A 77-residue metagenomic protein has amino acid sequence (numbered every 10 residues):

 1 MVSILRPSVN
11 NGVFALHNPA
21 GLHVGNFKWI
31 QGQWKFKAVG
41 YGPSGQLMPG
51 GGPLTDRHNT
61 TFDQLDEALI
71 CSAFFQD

Functional and structural regions predicted by a protein language model:
M1-N10, Q33-D77: Mixed-charge, Lys/Arg-enriched low-complexity segments
N11-V13, V24: Short, acidic/polar N-cap/turn motifs at the starts of alpha helices
F14-N18: Conserved beta-hairpin
